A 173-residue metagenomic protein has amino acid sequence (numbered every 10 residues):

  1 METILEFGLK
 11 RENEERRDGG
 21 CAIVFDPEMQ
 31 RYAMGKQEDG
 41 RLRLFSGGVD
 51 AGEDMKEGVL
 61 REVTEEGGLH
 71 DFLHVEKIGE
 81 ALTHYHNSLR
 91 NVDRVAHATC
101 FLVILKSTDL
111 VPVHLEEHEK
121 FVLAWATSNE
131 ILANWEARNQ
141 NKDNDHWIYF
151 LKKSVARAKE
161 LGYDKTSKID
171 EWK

Functional and structural regions predicted by a protein language model:
M1-C21, F25-P27: Acidic, metal-coordinating catalytic segment for phosphate/diphosphate chemistry, firing primarily on the Nudix
E6-N13, L82, S88, V95 (+2 more regions): Class I (Rossmann-like) S-adenosyl-L-methionine-dependent methyltransferase catalytic domain, capturing the SAM-binding
V24-E28, Q37, V103-L105: Active-site beta-strand termini and strand-to-loop segments that position acidic
R31-Y32: Entry beta-strands of beta-propeller and related beta-repeat scaffolds
K36-Q37, L82: Short clusters of small/polar residues that mark proteolytic maturation junctions
R41-L42, L115-K173: Nudix hydrolase/Nudix homology domain
R43-G47: A short gly/proline-enriched turn/hairpin at secondary-structure junctions
V49-E76, A81-N139: Unchanged
